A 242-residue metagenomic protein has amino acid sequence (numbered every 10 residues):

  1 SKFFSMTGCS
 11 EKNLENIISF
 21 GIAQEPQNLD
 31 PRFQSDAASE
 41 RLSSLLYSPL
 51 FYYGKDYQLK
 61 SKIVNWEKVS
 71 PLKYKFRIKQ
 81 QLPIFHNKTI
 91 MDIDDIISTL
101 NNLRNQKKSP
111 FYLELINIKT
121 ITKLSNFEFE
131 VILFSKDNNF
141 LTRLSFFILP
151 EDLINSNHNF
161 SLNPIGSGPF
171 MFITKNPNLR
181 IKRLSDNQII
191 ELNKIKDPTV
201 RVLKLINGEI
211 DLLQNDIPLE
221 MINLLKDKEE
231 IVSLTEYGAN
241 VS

Functional and structural regions predicted by a protein language model:
E15-E25, K73-R77, I96-T99, F129-V131 (+4 more regions): Short, well-ordered beta-strand elements
G21-S70, D95, N101, I165-G166: N-terminal lobe/hinge region of extracytoplasmic solute-binding protein
L42, N65-K108, R201-K204: Aromatic- and charge-enriched surface segment that lines or borders ligand/interaction sites
V69, K73-R77, P110-I154: Surface-exposed binding/hinge segments that line and control ligand-binding clefts or catalytic entry sites
I132-I189, D197-V200: Gly/Pro-rich hinge or "lid" segments in bacterial periplasmic/extracellular proteins
P177-N223: Ligand-site clamp/hinge motif
I222-L234: Ligand-binding "clamshell"
V232-S242: Periplasmic-binding protein-like
